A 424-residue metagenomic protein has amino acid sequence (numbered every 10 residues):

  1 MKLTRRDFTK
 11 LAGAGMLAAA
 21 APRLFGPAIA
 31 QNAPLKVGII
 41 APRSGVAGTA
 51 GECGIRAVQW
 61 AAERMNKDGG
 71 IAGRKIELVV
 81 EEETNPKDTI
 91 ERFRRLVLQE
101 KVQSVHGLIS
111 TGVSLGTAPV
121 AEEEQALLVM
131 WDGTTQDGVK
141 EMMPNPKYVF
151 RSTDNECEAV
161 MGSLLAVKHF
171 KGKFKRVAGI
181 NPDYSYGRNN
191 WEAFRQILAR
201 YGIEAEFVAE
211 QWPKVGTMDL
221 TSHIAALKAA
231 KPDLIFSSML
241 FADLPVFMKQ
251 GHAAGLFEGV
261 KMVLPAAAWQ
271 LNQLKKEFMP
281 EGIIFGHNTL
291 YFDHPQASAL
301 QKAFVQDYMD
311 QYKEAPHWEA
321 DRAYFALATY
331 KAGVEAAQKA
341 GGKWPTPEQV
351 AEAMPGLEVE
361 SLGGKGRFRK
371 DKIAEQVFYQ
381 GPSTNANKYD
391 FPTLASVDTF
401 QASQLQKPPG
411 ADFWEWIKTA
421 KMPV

Functional and structural regions predicted by a protein language model:
D7-A28: N-terminal export signals
R23-R43: C-terminal segment of N-terminal export signals and the immediately downstream linker at the start of the mature
G38-A57, E81-K87, I109-S110, I180-N189 (+2 more regions): Extracytoplasmic "Venus flytrap"
T49-G54, G69-K140, S152, W212-L220 (+2 more regions): Beta-alpha junction/loop-to-helix N-cap segments that form part of ligand/metal-binding clefts
R56-L78, R200-A205: Signal peptide-proximal N-terminal region of secreted/periplasmic/extracellular or secretory-lumen proteins
V102-E210, K261-F285: Extracytoplasmic ligand/sensor domains, especially the bilobed periplasmic-binding protein
G251-Y324, A336-G341, S383, L394-P423: Extracellular/periplasmic periplasmic-binding protein-like sensory domains
D310-A320, K331-F400, P423-V424: Segments of small-molecule ligand-sensing domains
